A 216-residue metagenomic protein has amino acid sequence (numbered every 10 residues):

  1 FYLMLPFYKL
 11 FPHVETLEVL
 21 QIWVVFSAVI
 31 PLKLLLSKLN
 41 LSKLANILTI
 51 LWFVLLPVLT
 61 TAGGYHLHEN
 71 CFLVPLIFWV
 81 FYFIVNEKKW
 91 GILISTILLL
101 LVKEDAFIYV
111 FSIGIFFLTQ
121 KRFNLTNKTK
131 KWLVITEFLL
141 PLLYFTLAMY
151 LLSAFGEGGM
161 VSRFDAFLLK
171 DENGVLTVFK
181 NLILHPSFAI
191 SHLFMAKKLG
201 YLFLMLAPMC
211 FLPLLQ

Functional and structural regions predicted by a protein language model:
F1-L5, L10-I30, I50: Loop-to-helix entry region of an early transmembrane alpha helix in multi-pass inner-membrane enzymes
H13-T16, L39-I47, N86-I92, T129-K131 (+1 more regions): Membrane-helix interface segments
W23-L55, V74-P75, W90-I94: Transmembrane-helix signature of polytopic, membrane-embedded enzymes that assemble or transfer cell-envelope glycans
K38-N40, E69-F72, I77-G91, L118-L125: Membrane-interface transmembrane helices that cradle and orient dolichyl/undecaprenyl
A62-N70: Short acidic/glycine- and proline-prone juxtamembrane loop motifs at membrane-interface regions of multi-pass membrane
F78-F83, W90-F117: Membrane-interface alpha helices of multi-pass inner-membrane proteins
Y109-L142: Perimembrane helix-loop-helix junctions
K130-Q216: Membrane-lumen/periplasm interface segments of specific transmembrane helices in polyprenyl phosphate-linked
